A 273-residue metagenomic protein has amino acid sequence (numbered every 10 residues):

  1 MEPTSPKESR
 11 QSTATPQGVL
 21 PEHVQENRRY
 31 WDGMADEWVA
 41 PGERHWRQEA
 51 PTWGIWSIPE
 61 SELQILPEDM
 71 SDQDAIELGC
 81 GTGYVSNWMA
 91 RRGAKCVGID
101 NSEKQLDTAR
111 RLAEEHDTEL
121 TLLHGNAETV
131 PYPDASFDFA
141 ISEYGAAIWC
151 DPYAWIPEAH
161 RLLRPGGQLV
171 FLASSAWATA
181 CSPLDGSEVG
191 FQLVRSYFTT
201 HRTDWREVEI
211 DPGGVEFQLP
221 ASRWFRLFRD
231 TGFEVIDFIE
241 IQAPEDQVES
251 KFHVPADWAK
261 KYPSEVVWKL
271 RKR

Functional and structural regions predicted by a protein language model:
E2-H45: N-terminal, positively charged/glycine-rich alpha-helical extensions of SAM-dependent methyltransferases
R44-Q73: Conserved alpha-helix/loop element of class I SAM-dependent methyltransferases that forms part of the SAM/SAH-binding
D74-T129: Class I SAM-dependent methyltransferase SAM/SAH-binding core
E128-F139: A short acidic, Gly/Pro-enriched loop at the edge of an enzyme's catalytic core that lines a small-molecule cofactor
F139-Y153: A short SAM/SAH-binding and catalytic strip from SAM-dependent methyltransferases
Y153-Q168: A short glycine-rich, Lys/Arg-flanked "PGG" loop and its adjoining helix->strand segment in the class I
Q168-D204: Conserved class I S-adenosyl-L-methionine
V215-F238: Short alpha-helix
